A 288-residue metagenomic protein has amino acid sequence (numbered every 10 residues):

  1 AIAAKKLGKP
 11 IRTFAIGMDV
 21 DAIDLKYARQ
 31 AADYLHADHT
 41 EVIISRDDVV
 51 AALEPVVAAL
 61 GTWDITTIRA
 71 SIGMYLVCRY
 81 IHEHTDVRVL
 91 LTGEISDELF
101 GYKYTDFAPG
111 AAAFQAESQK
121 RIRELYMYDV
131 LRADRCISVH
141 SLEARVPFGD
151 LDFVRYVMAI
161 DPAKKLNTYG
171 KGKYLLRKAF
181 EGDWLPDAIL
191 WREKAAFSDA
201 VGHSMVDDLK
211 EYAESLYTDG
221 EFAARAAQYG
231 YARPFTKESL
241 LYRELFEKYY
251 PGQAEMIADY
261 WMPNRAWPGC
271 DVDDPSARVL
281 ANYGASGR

Functional and structural regions predicted by a protein language model:
A1-W184, D199-Y212, A224-F235, S239-R288: ATP-dependent adenylate-handling active sites, centered on carboxylate activation for C-N bond formation
L185-A196: Conserved S-adenosyl-L-methionine
L216-E221: Surface/interface-facing alpha-helical segments and adjacent flexible terminal/loop regions used for partner/assembly
